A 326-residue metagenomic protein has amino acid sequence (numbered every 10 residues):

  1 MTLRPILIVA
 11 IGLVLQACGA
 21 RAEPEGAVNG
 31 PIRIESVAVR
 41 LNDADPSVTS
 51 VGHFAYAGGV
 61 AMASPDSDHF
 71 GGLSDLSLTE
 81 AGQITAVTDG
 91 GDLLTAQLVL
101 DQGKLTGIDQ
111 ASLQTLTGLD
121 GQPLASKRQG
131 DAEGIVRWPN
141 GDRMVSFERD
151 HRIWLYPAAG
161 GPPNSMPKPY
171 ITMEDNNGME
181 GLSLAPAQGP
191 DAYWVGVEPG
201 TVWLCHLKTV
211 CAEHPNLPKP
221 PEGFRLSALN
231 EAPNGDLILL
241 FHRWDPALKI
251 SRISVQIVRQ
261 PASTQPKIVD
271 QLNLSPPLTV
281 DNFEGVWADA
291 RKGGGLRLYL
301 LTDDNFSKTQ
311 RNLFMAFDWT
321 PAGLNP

Functional and structural regions predicted by a protein language model:
M1-P5: Positively charged n-region of N-terminal signal peptides that target proteins for export
I6-Q16: Bacterial N-terminal signal peptides
C18-P326: Sequence/structural signature of beta-propeller domains
